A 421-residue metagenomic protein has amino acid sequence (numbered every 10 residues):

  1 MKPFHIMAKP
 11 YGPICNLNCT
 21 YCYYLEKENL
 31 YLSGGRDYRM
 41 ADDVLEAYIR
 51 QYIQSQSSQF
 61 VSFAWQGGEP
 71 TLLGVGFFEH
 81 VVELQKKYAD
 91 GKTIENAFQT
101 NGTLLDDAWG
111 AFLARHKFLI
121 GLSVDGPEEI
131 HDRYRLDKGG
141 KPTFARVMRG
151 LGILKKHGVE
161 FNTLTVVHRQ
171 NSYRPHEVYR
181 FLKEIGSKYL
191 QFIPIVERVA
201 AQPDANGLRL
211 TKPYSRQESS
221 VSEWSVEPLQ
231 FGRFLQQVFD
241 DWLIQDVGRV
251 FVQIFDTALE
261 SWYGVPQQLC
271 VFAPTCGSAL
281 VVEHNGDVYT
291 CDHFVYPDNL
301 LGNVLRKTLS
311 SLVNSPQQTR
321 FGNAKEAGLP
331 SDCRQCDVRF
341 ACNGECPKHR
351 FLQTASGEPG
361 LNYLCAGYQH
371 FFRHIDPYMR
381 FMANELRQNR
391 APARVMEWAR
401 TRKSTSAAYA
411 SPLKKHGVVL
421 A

Functional and structural regions predicted by a protein language model:
M1-A111, R115-H116: Conserved alpha-helical substructure of the radical SAM core
C15, C19-C22, C270, C276 (+5 more regions): Disulfide-bonded cysteines in secreted/extracellular proteins and peptides
R36-D43, L73-G76, R135-P142, V226-Q230: Alpha-helix N-cap and loop-to-helix initiation/capping positions
I49-R50, L72-Q191, R198-A200: Conserved AdoMet/S-adenosylmethionine-binding subsite of the radical SAM
D137-A145, G152, K156-V271, T275 (+3 more regions): Radical SAM enzyme [4Fe-4S]-AdoMet core and its adjacent flexible, acidic and glycine-rich loops/tails across
H284: A cytosolic small-molecule/anion-sensing beta-strand core signal
V295-A421: Flexible mid-to-C-terminal extensions adjoining Fe-S/redox cofactors in radical SAM and related proteins
